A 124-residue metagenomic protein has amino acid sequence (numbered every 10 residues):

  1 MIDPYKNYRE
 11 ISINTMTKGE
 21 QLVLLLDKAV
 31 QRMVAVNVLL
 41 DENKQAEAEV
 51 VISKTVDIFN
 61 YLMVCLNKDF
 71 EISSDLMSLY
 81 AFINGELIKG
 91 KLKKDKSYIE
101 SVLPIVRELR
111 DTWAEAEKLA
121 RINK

Functional and structural regions predicted by a protein language model:
M1-A35, L39-E42, A46-C65, D69-F70 (+2 more regions): N-terminal intrinsically disordered, cationic/polar leader segments that include organellar targeting peptides
